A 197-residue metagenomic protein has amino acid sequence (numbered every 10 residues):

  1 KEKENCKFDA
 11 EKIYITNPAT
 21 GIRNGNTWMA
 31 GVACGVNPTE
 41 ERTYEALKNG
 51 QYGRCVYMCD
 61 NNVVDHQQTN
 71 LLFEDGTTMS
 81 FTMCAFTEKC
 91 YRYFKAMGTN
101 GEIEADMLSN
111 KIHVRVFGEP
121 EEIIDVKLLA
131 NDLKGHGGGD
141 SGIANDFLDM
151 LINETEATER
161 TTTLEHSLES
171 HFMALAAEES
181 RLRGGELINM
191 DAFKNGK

Functional and structural regions predicted by a protein language model:
K1-T77, A85-E88: Rossmann-like dinucleotide-binding domain that binds NAD(P)(H)
V63-K197: C-terminal helical cap and adjacent loop that interface with cofactors, partners, or active-site loops
